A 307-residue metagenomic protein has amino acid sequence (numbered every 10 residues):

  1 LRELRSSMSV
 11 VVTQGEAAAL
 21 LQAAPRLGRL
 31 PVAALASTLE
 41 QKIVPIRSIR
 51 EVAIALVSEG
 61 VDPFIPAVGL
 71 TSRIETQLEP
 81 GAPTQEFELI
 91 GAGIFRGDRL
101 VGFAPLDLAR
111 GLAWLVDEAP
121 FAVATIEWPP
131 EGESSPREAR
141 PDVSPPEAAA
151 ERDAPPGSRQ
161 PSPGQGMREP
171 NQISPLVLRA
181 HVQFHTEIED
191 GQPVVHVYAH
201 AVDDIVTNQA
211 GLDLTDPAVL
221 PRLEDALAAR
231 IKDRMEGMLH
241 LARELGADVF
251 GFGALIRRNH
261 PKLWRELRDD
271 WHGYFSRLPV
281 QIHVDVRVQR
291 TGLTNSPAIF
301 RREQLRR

Functional and structural regions predicted by a protein language model:
L1-R307: A glycine-rich, acidic short-motif signal
